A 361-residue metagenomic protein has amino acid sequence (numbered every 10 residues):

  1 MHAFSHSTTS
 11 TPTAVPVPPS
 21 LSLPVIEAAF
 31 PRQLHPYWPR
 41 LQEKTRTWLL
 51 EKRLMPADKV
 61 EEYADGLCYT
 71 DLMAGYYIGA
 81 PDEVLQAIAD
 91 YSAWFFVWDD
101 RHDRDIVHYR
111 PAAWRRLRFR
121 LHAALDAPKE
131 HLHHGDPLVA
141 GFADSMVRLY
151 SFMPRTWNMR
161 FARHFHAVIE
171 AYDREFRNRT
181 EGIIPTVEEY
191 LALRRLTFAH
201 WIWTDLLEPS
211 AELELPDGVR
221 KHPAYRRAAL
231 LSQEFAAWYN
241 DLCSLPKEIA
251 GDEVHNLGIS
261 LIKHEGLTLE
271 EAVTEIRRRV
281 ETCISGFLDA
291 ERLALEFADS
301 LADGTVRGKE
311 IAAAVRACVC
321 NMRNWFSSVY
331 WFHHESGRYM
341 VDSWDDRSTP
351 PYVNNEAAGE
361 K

Functional and structural regions predicted by a protein language model:
M1-K361: Alpha-helical, largely C-terminal catalytic domains that coordinate divalent metal ions via clustered Asp/Glu/His
